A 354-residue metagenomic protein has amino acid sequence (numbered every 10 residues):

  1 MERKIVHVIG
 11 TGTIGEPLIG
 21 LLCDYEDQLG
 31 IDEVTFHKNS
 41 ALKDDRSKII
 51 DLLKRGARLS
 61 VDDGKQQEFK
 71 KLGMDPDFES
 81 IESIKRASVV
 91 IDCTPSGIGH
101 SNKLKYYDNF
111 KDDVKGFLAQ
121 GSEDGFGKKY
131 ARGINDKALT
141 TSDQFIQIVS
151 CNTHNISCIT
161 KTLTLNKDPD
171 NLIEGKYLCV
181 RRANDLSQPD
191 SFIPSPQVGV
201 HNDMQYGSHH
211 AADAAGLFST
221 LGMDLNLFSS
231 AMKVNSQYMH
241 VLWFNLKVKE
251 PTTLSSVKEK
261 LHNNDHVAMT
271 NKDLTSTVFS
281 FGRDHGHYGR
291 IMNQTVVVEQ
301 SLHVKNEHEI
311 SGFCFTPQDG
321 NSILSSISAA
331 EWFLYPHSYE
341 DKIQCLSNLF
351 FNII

Functional and structural regions predicted by a protein language model:
E2-S187, H337, D341-I343, F350-F351: N-terminal Rossmann-like NAD(P) cofactor-binding subdomain of oxidoreductases, focused on the glycine-rich
G12, E16, H154-S157, M204-S208 (+3 more regions): Electropositive phosphate-/nucleotide-binding environments in soluble metabolic enzymes
P17-G20, D24, Q28-D75, N171-E174 (+1 more regions): C-terminal substrate-binding/catalytic lobe of Rossmann-fold NAD(P)-dependent oxidoreductases
I146-H154, H201, T316, G320: Short, conserved micro-motifs enriched in small and acidic residues
L165, T220, N263, V267 (+1 more regions): A structural signal for alpha-helix termini and helix-coil/disorder junctions
D284, Y288-I354: NAD(P)-dependent Rossmann-like dehydrogenase/reductase catalytic/cofactor-binding core
